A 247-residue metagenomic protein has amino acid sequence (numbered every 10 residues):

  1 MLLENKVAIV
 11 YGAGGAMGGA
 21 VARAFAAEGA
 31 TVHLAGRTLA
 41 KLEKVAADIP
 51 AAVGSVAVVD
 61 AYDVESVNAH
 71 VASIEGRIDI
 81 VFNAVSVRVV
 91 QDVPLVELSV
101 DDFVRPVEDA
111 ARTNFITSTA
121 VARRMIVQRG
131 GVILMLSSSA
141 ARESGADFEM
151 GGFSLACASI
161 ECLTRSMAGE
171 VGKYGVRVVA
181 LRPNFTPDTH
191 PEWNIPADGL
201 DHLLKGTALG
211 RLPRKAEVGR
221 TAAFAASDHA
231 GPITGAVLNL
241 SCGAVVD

Functional and structural regions predicted by a protein language model:
G14-G15: Conserved glycine-rich cofactor-binding loop
S86-V104, D147-G152, E192-I195: Conserved mid-core segment of classical short-chain dehydrogenase/reductases
V87, L134-S159, T164-K173, F185-T186: Catalytic loop of short-chain dehydrogenase/reductase
V96-I116, G130, L134, I160: Catalytic Tyr-X3-Lys loop
R123, G169-E170, G231: Alpha-helical segment proximal to the catalytic Tyr-Lys
E149, K173, A180-T207, E217: A glycine/serine/threonine-rich, flexible loop-to-helix segment that serves as the NAD(P) cofactor-binding "lid"
G172-R177, I233-G235: Short, small/polar-rich loop/turn modules that mediate ligand/substrate recognition or access, typified
A223, T234-D247: Short C-terminal tail/terminal secondary-structure segment of NAD(P)H-dependent dehydrogenase/reductase domains
